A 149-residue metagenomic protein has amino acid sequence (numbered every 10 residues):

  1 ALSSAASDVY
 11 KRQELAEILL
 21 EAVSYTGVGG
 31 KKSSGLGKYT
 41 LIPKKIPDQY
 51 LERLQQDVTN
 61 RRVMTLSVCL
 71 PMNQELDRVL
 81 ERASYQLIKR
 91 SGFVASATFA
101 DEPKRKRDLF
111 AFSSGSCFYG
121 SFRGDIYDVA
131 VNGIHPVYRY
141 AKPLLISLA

Functional and structural regions predicted by a protein language model:
A1-Y10: Single conserved hydrophobic/aromatic residue that forms the stacking wall/gate of nucleotide- or nucleobase-binding
K11-M72: Long, well-ordered mid-to-C-terminal structural blocks that present hydrophobic/aromatic surfaces
A16, G27-G29, A100, K106 (+1 more regions): Short, flexible coil/linker segments at or flanking structured domains
G29-K32, L36-L41, A111-A149: C-terminal structured interaction module
K45, S91, F99, L144-I146: A generic structural signal for solvent-exposed, polar alpha-helical segments
N60-R61, K89, Y138-A141: Short, intrinsically disordered low-complexity segments
R62-D128: Extended, compositionally biased non-globular segments
